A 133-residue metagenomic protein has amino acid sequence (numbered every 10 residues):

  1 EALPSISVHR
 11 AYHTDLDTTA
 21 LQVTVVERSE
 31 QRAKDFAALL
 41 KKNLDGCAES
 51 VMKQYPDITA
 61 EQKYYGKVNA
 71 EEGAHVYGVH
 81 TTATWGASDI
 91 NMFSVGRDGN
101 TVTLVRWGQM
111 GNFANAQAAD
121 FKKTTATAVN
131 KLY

Functional and structural regions predicted by a protein language model:
E1-T19, V25: Short, compositionally biased low-complexity segments enriched in polar/charged residues
S7-H13, I90-R97: Short, surface-exposed beta-strand/loop micro-motifs that present aromatic residues
D17-I58: Mid-length scaffold segments of soluble, non-membrane domains
T18-L21, G86-F93: Short, surface-exposed coil-to-beta transition loops
A20-V25, N100-Q109: Short, well-ordered beta-strand elements
D45-D89: Short Gly/Thr-rich strand-loop-strand
A70-G73, V95-V102: Short, solvent-exposed coil/turn segments at beta-strand boundaries
G108-Y133: Surface-exposed amphipathic alpha-helical segments
